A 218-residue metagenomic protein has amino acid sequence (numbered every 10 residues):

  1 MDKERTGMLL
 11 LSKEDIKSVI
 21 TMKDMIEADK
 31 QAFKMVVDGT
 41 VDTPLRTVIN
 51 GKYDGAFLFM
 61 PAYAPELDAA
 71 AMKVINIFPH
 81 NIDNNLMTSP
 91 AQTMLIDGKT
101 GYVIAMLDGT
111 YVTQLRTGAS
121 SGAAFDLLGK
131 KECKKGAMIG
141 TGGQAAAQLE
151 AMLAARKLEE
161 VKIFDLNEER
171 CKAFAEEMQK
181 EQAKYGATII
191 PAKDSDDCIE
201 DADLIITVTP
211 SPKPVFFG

Functional and structural regions predicted by a protein language model:
M1-Q114, G122, E132: N-terminal ligand-binding/catalytic initiation module
L128-K135, K157: Short helix-loop-beta connector
A137, V161-K162, I190: A structural signal for isolated positions on well-ordered beta-strands in alpha/beta enzyme cores
T141-G142: Glycine-rich Rossmann-fold phosphate-binding loop(s) that bind the pyrophosphate of adenine dinucleotide cofactors
A145-A146: N-terminal Rossmann-fold NAD(P) dinucleotide-binding loop
M152: Aromatic pocket-lining residues of Rossmann-like dinucleotide-binding sites
A155-Q182: NAD(P)-binding Rossmann-fold cofactor-contacting core
K184-G218: Rossmann-like adenosine-cofactor binding region
